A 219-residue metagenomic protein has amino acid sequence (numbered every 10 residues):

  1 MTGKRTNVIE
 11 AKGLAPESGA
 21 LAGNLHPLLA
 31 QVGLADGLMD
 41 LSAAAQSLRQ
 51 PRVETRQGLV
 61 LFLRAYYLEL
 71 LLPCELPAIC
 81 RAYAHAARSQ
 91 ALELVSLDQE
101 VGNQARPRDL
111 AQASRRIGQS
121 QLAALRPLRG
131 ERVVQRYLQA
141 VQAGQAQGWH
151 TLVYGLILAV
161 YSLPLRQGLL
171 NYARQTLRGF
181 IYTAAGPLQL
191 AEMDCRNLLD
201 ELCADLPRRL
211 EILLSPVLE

Functional and structural regions predicted by a protein language model:
T2-L29, Q57-V60, R132-G144, I157-Q167 (+2 more regions): Non-transmembrane, aqueous-exposed alpha-helical and coiled segments at domain scale
T2-S18, A22, N171-E219: C-terminal auxiliary extensions adjacent to catalytic cores
A15-A91: Glycine/small-residue-rich interface belts in oligomeric ring/scaffold proteins and their assembly partners
N24-L25, E54, V95, G118-R129 (+3 more regions): Charge-rich amphipathic alpha-helical interaction elements
L38, L76, R88, P107-L110 (+6 more regions): Intrinsically disordered or highly flexible coil/loop and linker segments, enriched in small and charged/polar residues
L38, V53, Q57, P73 (+7 more regions): Electropositive phosphate-/nucleotide-binding environments in soluble metabolic enzymes
L76-I157: Internal, conserved structured core segments that host functional sites
Q139-A191: A contiguous pocket-lining binding segment that forms or flanks enzyme active sites
